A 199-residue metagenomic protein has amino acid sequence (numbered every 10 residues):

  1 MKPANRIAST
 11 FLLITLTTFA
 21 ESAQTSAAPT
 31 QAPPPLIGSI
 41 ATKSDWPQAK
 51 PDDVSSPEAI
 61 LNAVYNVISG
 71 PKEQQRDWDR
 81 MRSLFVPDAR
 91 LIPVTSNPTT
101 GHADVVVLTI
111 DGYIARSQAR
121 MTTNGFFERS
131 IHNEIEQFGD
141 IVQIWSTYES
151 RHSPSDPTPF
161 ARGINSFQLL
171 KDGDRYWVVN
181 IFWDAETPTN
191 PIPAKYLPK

Functional and structural regions predicted by a protein language model:
M1-S9: Bacterial N-terminal signal peptides that target proteins for export
S9-T18: Bacterial N-terminal signal peptides
Q24-L84, L197-K199: Short, low-complexity N-terminal intrinsically disordered segments enriched in polar/charged residues
T30-S39, Q143, R162-P191: Short beta-strand edge/turn micro-motifs at domain boundaries
V64, M81, A89, I144 (+1 more regions): Hydrophobic pocket/interface hotspot
V64-K72, F85-A89, P93, S117-M121: Sec/Tat-exported extracytoplasmic proteins
W78-R90, V94-H102: Acidic helix-start/capping segments at beta-turn-to-alpha-helix junctions
L91, T99-D156: Surface-exposed, charged secondary-structure patches
